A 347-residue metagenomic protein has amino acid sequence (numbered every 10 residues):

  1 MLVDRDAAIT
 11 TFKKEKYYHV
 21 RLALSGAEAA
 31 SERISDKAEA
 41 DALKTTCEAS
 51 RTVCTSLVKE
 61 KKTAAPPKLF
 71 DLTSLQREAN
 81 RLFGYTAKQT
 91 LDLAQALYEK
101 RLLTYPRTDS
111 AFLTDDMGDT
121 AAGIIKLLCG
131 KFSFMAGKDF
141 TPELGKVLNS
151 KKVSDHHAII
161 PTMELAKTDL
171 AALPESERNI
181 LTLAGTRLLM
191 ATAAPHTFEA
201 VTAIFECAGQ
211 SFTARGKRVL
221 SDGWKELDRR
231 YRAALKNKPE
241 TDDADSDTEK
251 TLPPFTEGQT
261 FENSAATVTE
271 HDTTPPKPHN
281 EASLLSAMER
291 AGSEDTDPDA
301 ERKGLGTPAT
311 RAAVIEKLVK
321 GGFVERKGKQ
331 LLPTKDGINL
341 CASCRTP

Functional and structural regions predicted by a protein language model:
M1-P347: Core catalytic DNA strand-manipulation module of type IA topoisomerases
